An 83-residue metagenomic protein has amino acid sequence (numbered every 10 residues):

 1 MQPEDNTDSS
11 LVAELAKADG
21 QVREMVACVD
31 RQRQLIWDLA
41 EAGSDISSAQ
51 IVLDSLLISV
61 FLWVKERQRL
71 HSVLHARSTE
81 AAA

Functional and structural regions predicted by a protein language model:
M1-A83: Anionic, Ser/Thr-rich low-complexity intrinsically disordered regions
